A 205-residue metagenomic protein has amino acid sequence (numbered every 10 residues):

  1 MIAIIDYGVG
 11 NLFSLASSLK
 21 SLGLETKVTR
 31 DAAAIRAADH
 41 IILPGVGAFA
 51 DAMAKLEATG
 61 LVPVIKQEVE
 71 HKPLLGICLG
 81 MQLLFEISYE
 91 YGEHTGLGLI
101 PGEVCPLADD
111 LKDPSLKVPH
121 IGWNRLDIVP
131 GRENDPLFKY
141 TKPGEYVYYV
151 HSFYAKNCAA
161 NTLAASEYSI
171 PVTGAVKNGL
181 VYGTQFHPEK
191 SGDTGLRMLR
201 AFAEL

Functional and structural regions predicted by a protein language model:
I2-L24, E189-K190: N-terminal beta1-alpha1 ligand-phosphate binding loop
T26-V28, V104: Generic structural signal for residues in well-ordered beta-strands
A34-I35, E68, A175: Structural alpha-helical scaffold elements that stabilize or flank donor/cofactor-binding regions in carbohydrate
A38: An anion/phosphate-binding loop that grips the pyrophosphate of nucleotide cofactors and donors
I42-P44: Structural motif
F49-I121: Cysteine-nucleophile active-site neighborhood
E103-L205: Amide-donor transfer/coupling interface in amidating biosynthetic enzymes
